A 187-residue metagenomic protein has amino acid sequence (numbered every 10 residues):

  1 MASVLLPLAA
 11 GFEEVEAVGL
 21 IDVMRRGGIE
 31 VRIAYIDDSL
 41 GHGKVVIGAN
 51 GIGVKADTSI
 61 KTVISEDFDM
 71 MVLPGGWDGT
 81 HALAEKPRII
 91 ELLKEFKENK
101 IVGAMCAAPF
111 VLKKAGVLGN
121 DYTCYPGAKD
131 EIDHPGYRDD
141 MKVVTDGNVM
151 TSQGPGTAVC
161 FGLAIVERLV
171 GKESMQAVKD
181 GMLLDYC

Functional and structural regions predicted by a protein language model:
M1-E98, V111-K114, E131-D140, N148-C187: Extended, subdomain-level signal for the structured scaffold at the beginning of enzyme domains
P7, V72, G103, T123 (+1 more regions): Conserved beta-strand segments that form the floor/walls of ligand-binding pockets within enzyme and binding domains
R32-I36, M105, Y122-Y125: Short internal beta-strands
E98-M105: ADP-ribose/adenylate-binding Rossmann-like module
M105-C106, C160: A generic alpha-helix surface/boundary motif
A107-G119: Glycine-rich, charge-decorated loop segments at or immediately adjacent to ligand/cofactor-binding or catalytic sites
G119, T123-D139, V143: Active-site oxyanion/phosphate-handling segment shared across diverse enzymes
